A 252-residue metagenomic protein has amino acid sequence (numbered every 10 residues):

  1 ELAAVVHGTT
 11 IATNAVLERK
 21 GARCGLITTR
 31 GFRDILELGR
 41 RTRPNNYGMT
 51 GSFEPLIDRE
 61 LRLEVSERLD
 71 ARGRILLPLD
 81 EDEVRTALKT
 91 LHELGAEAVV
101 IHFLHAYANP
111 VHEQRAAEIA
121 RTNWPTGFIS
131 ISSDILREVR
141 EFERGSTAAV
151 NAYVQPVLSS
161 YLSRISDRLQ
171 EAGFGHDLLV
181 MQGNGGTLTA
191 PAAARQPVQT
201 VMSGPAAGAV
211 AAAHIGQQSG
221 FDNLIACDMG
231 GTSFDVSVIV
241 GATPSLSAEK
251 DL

Functional and structural regions predicted by a protein language model:
E1-L252: N-terminally biased helix-coil "hinge/interface" segments that flank
